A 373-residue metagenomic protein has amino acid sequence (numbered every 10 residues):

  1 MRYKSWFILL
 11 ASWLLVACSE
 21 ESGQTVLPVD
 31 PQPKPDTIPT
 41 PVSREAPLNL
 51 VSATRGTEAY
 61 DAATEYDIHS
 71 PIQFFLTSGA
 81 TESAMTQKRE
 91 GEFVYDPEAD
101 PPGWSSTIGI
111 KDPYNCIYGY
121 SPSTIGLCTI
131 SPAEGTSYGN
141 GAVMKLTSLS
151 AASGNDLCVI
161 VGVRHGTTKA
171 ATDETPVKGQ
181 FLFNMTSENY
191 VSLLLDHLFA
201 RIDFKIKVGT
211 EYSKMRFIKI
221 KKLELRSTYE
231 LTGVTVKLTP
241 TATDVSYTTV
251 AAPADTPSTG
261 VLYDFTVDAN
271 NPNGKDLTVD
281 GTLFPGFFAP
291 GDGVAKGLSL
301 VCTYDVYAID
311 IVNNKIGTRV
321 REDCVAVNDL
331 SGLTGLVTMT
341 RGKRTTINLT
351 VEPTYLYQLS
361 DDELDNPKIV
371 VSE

Functional and structural regions predicted by a protein language model:
M1-S5: Positively charged n-region of N-terminal signal peptides that target proteins for export
W6-L10: Sec-dependent N-terminal signal peptides
L14-A17: C-terminal motif of bacterial Sec signal peptides marking the signal peptidase cleavage site
S22-K219, E224-S227, V261-V267, V279 (+5 more regions): Short, low-hydrophobicity acidic/polar segments
A80-E92, K214, L231-K237, D310-C324: Surface-exposed loop/edge segments in extracytoplasmic proteins
E82-A99, V236-D268, V325-T334: Solvent-exposed serine/threonine-rich low-complexity stretches and specific carbohydrate-binding patches
D264-G332: Extended serine/threonine-enriched, polar tracts that run as long, contiguous segments within proteins
Y307-E373: Long, compositionally biased interface segments
